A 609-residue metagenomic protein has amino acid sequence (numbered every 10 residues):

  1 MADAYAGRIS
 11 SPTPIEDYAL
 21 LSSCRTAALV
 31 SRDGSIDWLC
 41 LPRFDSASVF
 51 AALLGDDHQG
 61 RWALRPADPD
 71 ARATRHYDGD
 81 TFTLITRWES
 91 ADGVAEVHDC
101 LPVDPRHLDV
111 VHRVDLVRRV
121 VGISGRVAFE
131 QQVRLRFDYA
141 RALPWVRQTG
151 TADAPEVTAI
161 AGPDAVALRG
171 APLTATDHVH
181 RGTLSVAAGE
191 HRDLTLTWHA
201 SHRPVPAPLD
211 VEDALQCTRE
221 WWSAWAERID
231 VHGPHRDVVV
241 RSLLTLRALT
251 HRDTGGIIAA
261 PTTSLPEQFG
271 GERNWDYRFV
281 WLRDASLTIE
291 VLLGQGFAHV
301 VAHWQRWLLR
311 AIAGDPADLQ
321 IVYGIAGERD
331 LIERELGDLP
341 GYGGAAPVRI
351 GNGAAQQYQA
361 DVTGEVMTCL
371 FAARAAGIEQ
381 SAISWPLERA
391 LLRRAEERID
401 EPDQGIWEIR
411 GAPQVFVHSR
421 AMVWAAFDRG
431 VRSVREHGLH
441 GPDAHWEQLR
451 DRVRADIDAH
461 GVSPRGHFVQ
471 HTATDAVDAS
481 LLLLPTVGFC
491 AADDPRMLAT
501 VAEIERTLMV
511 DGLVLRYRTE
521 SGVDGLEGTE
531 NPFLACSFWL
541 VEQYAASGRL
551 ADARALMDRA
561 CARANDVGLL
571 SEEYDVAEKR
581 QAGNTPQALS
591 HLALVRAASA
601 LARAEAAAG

Functional and structural regions predicted by a protein language model:
M1-G609: Acidic, mature catalytic/reactive cores of soluble proteins
